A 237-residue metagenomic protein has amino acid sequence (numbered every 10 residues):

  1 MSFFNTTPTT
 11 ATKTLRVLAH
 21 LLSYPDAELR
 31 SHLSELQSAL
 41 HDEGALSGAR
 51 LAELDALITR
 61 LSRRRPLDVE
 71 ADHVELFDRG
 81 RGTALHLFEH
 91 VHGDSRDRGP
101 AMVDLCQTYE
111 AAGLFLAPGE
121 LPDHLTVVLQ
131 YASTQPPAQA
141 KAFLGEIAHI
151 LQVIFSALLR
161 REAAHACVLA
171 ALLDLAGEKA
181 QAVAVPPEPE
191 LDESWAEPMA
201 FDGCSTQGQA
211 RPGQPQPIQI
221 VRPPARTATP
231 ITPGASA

Functional and structural regions predicted by a protein language model:
M1-L125, Q130-A237: Charged, alpha-helix-forming regions
